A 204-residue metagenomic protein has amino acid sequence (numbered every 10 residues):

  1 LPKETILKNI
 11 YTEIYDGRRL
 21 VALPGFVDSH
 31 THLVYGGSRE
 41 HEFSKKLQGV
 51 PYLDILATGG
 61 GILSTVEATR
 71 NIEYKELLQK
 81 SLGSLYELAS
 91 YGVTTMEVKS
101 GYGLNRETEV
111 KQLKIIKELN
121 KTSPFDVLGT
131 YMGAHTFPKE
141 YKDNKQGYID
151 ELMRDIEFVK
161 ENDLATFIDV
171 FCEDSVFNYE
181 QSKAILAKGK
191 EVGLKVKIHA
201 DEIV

Functional and structural regions predicted by a protein language model:
L1-A22: Histidine-rich, glycine-flanked metal-binding segment
E13-Y15, V27, T130: Hydrophobic/aromatic beta-strand patches that form the interior of the parallel beta-sheet core in alpha/beta enzyme
R19, H30, G92, I168: Conserved, mostly hydrophobic/aromatic
L20-E42: Di-metal (Zn2+ and/or Mg2+/Mn2+) metal-binding site signature of metallo-dependent hydrolases with the MBL/beta-CASP
P24-F26, T58-V66, V93: Acidic/polar active-site rim loop that often engages polyanionic ligands
S38-S64: Flexible glycine-/small-residue-enriched beta->alpha junction loops that bind anionic phosphate/pyrophosphate groups
T65-K80, Y86, T94-I203: Metal-coordinating catalytic core of metallo-dependent amide/deamination hydrolases
